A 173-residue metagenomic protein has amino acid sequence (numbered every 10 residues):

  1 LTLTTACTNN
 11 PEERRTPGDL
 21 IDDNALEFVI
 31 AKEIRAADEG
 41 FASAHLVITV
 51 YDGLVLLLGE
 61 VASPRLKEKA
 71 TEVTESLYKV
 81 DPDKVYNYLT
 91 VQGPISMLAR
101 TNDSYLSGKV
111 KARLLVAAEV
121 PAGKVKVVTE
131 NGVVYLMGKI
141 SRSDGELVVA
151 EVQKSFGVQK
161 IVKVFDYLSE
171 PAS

Functional and structural regions predicted by a protein language model:
L1-S173: N-terminal targeting leaders
